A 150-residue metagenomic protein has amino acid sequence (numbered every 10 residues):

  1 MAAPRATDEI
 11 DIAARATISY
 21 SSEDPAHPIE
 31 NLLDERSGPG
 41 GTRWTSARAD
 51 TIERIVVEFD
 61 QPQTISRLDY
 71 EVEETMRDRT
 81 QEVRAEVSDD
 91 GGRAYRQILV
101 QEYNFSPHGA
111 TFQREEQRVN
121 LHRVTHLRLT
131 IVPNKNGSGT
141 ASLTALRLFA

Functional and structural regions predicted by a protein language model:
M1-D60, E73-R77, R147: Disordered, acidic Ser/Thr/Pro-rich linker "stalks" and the adjacent N-terminal cap of the next globular domain
I10, S21-P25, R48-I52, E74-A150: Trp- and acidic/polar-enriched beta-sheet ligand-binding modules for extracellular glycan and matrix recognition
F59-P62, L121-R123: Short loop/turn positions at the edges of beta-strands in beta-sheet-rich folds
Q61-T64, V100: Short glycine/proline-enriched coil/turn segments at helix->beta-strand junctions
Q63-S66, Q81-V83: Short beta-strand/loop motifs in extracellular/secreted proteins, especially within beta-sandwich accessory domains
D69-E71: Short edge beta-strand/loop segments characteristic of extracellular beta-sandwich folds
